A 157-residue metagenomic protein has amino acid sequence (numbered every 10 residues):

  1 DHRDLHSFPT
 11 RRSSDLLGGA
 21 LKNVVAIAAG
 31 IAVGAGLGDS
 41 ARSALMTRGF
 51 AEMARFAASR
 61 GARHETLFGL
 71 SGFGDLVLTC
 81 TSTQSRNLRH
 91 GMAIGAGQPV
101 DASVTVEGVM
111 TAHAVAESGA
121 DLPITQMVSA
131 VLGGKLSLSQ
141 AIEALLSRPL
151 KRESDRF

Functional and structural regions predicted by a protein language model:
D1-S13: Short, small-residue-biased leader/transition segments that mark boundaries at the very start of proteins
R11-R12, A20, A29-I31, R48-G49 (+1 more regions): Fold-independent oxyanion-binding glycine-rich loops and adjacent beta-strand/coil segments at enzyme active sites
L16: Glycine-rich, mobile lid/loop segments that gate access to catalytic sites or pores
A26-V33, L37, A58-F68, G72-F157: NAD(P)-dependent Rossmann-like dehydrogenase/reductase catalytic/cofactor-binding core
G38-G49: Active-site pocket-shaping loop/turn-to-helix segments
T47-R60: An active-site-proximal "capping" alpha-helix that borders the catalytic cofactor pocket
